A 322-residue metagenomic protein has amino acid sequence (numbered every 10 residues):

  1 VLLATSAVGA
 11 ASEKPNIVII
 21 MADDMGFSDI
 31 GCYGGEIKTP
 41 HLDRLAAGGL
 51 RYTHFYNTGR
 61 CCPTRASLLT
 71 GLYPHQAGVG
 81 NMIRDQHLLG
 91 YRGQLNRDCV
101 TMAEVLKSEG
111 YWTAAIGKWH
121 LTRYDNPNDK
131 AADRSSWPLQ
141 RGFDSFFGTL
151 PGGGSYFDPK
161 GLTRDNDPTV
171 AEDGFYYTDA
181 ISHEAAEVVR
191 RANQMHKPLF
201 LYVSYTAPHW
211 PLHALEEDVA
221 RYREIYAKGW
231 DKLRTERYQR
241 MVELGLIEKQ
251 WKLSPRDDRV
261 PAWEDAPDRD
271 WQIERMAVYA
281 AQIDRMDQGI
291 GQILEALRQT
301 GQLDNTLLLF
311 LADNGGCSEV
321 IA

Functional and structural regions predicted by a protein language model:
V1-A322: Formylglycine-dependent sulfatase
